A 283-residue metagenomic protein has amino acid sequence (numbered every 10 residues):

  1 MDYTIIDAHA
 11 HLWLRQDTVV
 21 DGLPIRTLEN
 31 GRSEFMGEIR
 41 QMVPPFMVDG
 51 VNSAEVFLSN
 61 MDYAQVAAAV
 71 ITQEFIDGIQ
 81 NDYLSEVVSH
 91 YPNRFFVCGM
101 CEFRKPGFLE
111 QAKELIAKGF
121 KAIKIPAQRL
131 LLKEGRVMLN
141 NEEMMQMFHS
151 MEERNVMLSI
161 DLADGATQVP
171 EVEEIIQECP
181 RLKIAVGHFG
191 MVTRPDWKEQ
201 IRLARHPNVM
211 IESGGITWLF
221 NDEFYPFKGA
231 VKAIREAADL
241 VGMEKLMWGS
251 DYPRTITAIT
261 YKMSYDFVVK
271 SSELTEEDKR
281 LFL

Functional and structural regions predicted by a protein language model:
M1-L283: Helix-coil boundary/capping segments in enzymes
